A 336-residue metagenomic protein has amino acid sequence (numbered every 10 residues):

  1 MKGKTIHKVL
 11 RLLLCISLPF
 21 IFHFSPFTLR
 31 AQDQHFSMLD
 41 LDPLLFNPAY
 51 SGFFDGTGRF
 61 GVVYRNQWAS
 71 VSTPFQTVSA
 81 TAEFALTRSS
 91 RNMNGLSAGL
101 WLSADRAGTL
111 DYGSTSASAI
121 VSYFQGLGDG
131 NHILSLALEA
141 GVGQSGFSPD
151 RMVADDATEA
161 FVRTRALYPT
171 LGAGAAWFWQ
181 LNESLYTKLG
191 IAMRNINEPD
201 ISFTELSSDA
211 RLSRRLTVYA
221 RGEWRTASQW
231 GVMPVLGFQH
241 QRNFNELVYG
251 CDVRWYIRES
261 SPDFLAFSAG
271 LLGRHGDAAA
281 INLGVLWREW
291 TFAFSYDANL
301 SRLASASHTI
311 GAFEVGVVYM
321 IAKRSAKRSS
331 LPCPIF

Functional and structural regions predicted by a protein language model:
M1-D33, A322-F336: Cleavable N-terminal export/targeting peptides
Q32-F336: Subset of outer-membrane beta-barrel
